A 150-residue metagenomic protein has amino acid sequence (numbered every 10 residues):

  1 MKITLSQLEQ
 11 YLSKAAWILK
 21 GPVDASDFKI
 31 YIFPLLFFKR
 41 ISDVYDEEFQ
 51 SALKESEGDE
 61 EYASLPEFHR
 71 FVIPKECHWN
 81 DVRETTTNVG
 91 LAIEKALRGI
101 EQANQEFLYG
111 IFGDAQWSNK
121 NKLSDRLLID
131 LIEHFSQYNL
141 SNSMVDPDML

Functional and structural regions predicted by a protein language model:
M1-L150: Non-catalytic, mostly N-terminal accessory regions of nucleic-acid modification and defense proteins
